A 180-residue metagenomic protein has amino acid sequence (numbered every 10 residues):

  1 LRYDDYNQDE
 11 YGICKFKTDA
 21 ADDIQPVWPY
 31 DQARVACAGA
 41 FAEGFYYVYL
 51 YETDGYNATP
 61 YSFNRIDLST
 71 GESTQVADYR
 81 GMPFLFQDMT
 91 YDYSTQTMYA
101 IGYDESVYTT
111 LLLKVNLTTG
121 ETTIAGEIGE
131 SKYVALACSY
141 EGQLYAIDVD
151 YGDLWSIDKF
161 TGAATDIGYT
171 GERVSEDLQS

Functional and structural regions predicted by a protein language model:
L1-D4, F45-Y49, T97-I101, Q143-A146: Conserved beta-propeller blade signature
L1-W28: An edge-strand/N-cap motif at the start of beta-rich repeat modules
N7-K15, G55-N64, V107-L113, Y151-S156: Structural motif
K17-A21, I66-G71, N116-G120, D158-G162: Short loop/turn segments that connect beta-strands within beta-propeller blades
A21-D31, E72-R80, E121-E127, A163-Y169: A short beta-strand motif characteristic of beta-propeller blades
Q32-E43, G81-Y93, E130-S139, E172-S180: Repeated scaffold domains used in trafficking and secretory/extracellular systems, primarily beta-propellers
Y51-T109: A generic tandem-repeat structural signature
G126-E141, Y145-K159, D166-V174: Contiguous ligand/interfacial binding patches
